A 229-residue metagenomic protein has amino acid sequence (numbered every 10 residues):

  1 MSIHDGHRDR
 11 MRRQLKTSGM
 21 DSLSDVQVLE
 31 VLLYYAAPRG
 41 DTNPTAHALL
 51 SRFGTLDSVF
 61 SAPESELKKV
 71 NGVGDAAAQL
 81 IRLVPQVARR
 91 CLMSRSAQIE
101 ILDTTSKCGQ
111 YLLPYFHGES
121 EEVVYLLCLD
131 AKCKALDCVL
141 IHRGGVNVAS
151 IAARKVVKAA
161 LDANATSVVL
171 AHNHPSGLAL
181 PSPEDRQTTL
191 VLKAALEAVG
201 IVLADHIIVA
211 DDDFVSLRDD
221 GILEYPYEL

Functional and structural regions predicted by a protein language model:
M1-L32, P38: Charged, compositionally biased N-terminal leader segments and the immediate start of the first structured element
M20, L49, L56-V70: A short amphipathic alpha-helix within small helical-bundle interaction modules
D21, T166, V202: Short acidic/polar active-site loop segments enriched in Thr and Asp
A88, L92-G109: Long, charged amphipathic helices and adjacent flexible linkers at domain junctions
R143, L190-L229: Divalent-metal-activated hydrolytic enzyme cores
R143-E184: Short HxH-centered metal-ligating active-site micro-motif
